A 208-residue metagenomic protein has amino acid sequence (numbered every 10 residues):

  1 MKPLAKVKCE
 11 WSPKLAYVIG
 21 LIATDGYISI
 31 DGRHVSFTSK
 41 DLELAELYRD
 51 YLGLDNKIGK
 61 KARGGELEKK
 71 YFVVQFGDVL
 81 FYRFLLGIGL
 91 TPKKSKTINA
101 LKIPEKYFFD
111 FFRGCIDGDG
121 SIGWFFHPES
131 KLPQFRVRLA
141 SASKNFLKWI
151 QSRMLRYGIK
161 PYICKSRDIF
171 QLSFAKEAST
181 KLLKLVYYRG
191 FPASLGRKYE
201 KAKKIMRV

Functional and structural regions predicted by a protein language model:
M1-V208: Internal intein/HINT superfamily modules and their associated LAGLIDADG
